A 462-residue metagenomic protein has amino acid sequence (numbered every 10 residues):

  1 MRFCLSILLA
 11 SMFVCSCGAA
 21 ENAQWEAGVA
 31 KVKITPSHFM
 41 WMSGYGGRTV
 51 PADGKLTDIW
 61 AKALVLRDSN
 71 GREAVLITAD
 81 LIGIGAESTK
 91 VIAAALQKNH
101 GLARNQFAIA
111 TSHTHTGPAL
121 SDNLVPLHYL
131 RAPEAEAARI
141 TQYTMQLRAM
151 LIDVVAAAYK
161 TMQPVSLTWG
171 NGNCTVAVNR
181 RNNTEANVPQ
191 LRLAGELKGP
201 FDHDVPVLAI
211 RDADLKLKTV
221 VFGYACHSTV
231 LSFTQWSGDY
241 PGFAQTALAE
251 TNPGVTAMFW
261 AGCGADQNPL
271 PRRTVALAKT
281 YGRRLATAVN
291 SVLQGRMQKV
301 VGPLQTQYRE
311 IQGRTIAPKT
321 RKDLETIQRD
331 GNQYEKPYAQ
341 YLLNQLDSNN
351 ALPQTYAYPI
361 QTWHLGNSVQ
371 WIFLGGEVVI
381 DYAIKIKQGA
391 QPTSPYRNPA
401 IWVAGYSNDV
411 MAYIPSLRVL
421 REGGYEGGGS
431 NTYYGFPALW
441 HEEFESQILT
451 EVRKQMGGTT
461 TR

Functional and structural regions predicted by a protein language model:
C4-S16: Bacterial N-terminal signal peptides
E21-A110, T114-T256, W260-G264, R273-T280 (+2 more regions): Conserved beta-alpha junction segments in alpha/beta enzyme cores
Q267-N268: Catalytic histidine-centered segment of alpha/beta-hydrolase-like enzymes
L285: Anionic-ligand-binding alpha/beta catalytic cores of soluble enzymes and soluble regulatory domains that recognize
